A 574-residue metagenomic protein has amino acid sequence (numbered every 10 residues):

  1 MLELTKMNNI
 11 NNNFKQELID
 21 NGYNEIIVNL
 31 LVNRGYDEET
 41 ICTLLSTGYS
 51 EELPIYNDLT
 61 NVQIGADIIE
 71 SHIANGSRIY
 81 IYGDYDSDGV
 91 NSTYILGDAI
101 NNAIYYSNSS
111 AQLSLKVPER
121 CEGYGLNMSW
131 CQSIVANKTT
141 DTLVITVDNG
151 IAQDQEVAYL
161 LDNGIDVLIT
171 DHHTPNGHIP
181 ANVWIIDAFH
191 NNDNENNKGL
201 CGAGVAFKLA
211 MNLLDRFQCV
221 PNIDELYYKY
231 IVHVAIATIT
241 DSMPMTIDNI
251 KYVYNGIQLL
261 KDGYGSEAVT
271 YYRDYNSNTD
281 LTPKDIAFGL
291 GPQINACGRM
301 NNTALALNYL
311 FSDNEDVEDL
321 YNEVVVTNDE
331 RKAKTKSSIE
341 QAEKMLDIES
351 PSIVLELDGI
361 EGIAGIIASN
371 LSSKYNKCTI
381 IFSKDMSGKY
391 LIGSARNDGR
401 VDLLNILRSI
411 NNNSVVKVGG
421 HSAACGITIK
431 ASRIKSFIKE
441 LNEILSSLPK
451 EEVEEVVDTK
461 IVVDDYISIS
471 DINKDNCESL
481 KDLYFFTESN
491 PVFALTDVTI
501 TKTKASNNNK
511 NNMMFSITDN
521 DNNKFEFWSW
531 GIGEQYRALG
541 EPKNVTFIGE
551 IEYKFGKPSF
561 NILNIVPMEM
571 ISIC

Functional and structural regions predicted by a protein language model:
L2, M7-N8, N12-L143, D162-I165 (+3 more regions): Hydrophobic helix-and-loop "lid/oligomerization" segment in the mid-to-C-terminal part of catalytic domains
D86-G89, C121-G123, T146-Q153, N196 (+1 more regions): Acidic, metal-coordinating catalytic cores used for nucleic-acid/nucleotide bond scission and strand-transfer chemistry
Q132-S133, N137, D141-A203, F207-R216: Active-site cavity-forming subdomains of large catalytic enzyme subunits
D262, S266-E267, I444-Q535: A contiguous loop/helix-start segment that scaffolds small-molecule binding in enzyme catalytic cores
M513-F515, V545-F547, F560: Hydrophobic residues positioned within well-ordered beta-strands of beta-sheet architectures
I532-I548: Short nucleic-acid-contacting surface segments enriched for D/E, G, S/T with interspersed K/R
F555-C574: OB-fold/S1-family single-stranded nucleic acid-binding modules
